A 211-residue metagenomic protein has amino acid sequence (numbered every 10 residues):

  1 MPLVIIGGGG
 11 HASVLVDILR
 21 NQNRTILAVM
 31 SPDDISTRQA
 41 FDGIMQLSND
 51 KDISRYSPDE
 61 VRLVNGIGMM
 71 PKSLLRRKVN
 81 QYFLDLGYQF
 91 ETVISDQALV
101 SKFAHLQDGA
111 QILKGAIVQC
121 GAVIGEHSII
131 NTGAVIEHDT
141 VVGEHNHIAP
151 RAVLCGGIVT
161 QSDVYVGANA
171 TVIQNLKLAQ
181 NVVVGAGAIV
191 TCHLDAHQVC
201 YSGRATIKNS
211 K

Functional and structural regions predicted by a protein language model:
M1-D50, S54-S57: Hydrophobic, well-ordered beta-alpha structural blocks that scaffold small-molecule cofactor pockets
G8, S31-P32, G68, S95 (+1 more regions): Cofactor-binding loop segments of dinucleotide-utilizing enzymes, especially the Rossmann-like FAD- and NAD(P)+-binding
G10-H11, P71-L74, H105: Short alpha-helical
S13-D17, L74, C192: Alpha-helical elements of the RecA-like P-loop NTPase motor core of helicases
L27, V61-R62, D108, S162: Conserved acidic residues
R38-S95, L99: Phosphate-bearing ligand-interacting subdomains that bind or position ATP/ADP/UDP/GDP/NAD(P) or nucleotide-linked
Q39-F41, F103-A104, K211: Short, well-ordered secondary-structure micro-motifs
V93-K208: Structural signal for interior beta-strand "rungs" in well-ordered beta-sheet cores of soluble enzyme domains
